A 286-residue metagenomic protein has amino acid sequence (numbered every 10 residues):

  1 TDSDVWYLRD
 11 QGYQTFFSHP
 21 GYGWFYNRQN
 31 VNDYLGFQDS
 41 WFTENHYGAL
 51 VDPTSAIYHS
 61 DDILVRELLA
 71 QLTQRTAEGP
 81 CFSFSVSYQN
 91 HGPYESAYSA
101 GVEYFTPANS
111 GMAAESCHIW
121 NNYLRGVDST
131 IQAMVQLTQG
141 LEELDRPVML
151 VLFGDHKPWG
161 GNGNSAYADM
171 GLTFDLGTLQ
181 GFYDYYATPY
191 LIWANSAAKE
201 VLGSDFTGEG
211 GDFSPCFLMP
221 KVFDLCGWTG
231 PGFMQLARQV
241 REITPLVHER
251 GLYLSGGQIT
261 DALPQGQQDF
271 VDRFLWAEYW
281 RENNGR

Functional and structural regions predicted by a protein language model:
T1-R286: Solvent-exposed soluble domains appended to multi-pass membrane proteins
